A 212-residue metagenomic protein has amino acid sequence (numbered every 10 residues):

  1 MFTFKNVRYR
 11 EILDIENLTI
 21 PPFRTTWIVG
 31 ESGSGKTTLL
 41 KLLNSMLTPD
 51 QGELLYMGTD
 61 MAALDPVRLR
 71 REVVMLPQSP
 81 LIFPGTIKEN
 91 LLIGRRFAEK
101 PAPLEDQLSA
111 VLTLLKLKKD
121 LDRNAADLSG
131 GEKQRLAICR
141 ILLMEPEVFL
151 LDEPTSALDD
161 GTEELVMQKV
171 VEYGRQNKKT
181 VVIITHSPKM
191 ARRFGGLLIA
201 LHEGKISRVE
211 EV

Functional and structural regions predicted by a protein language model:
N44: Helix-to-loop junction immediately C-terminal to a conserved catalytic motif
G52-D60, L69: Conserved ABC transporter NBD signature motif
P80-E89, A98-E99: Conserved catalytic motifs of ABC-family nucleotide-binding domains
P103-D120: Conserved ABC ATPase "signature" region
N124-L128, E132: Conserved ABC ATPase signature
F149-E153: Catalytic Walker B motif of ABC-type/P-loop ATPase nucleotide-binding domains
D160-T162: Helix N-cap at the start of a conserved alpha-helix in ABC-type nucleotide-binding domains
